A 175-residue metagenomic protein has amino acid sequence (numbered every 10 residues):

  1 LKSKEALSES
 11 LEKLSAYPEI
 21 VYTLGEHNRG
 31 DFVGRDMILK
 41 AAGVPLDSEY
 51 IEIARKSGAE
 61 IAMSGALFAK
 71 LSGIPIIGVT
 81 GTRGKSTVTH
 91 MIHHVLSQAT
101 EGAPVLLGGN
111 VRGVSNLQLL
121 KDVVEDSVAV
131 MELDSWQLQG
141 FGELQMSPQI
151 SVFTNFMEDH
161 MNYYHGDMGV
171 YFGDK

Functional and structural regions predicted by a protein language model:
L1, E19-I20, A59: Short aromatic/hydrophobic-glycine micro-motifs
L1-K13: NAD(P)-binding Rossmann-fold cofactor-contacting core
K2-K4, T23, M63, M157: General structural signal for secondary-structure boundaries
K13-D31, V170: Glycine-rich, highly charged phosphate/nucleotide-binding loops
G30-V33, A42-K175: Phosphate-binding loop of NTP-binding sites
